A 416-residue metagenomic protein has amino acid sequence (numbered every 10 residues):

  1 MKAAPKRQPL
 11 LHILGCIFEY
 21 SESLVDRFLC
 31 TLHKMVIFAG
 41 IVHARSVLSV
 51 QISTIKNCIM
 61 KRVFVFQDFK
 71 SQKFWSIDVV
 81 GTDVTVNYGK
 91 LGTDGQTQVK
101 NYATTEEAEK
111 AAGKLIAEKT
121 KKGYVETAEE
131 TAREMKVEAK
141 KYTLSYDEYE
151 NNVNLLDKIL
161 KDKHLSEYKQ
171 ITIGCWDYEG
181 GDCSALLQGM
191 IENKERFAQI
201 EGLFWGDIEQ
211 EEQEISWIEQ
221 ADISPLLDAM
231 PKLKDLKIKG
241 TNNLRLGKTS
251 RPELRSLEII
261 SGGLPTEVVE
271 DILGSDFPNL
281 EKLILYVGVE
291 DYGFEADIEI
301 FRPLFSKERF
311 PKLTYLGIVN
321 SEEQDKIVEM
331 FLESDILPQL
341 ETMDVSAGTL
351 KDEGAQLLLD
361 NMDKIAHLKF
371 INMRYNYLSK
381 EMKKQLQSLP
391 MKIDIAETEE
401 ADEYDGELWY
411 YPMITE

Functional and structural regions predicted by a protein language model:
M1-S21, R27-M35, G40-H43: Positively charged N-terminal leader segments that act as targeting/secretion signals
K73-Q98: Short aromatic-glycine-(Arg/Gly/Cys) micro-motifs in beta-strand/loop hairpins
T104-K121: A short, charged, amphipathic alpha-helix used as a generic interaction element across diverse proteins
E130-A185: N-terminal adaptor-interaction module of cullin-RING ubiquitin ligase components
V137-K141, Y146, P303-S306, K312 (+3 more regions): C-terminal capping region of solenoid repeat domains
E138, H164-K169, E195-G202, D228-D235 (+6 more regions): Leucine-rich repeat
L144-E150, T172-E179, F204-S216, K237-L244 (+6 more regions): Concave beta-strand-loop units of leucine-rich repeat
N152-L160, D182-E192, E214-P225, K239-L246 (+5 more regions): Leucine-rich repeat
